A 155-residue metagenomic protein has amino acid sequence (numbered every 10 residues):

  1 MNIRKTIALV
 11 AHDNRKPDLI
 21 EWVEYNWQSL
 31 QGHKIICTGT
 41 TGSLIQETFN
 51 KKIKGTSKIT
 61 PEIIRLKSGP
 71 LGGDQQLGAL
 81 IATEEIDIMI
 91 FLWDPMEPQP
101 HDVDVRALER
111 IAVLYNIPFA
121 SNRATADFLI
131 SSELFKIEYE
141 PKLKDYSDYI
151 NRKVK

Functional and structural regions predicted by a protein language model:
I7, S29-I35, Y115-I117: Short active-site oxyanion
P17-L30: Histidine-anchored nucleotide/phosphate-binding helix
G32-I45: Short internal beta-strands
I36-T38, R65-K67, F91, F119-R123: General beta-strand structural signal in soluble alpha/beta enzymes
T48-Q76: Active-site rim loops that border cofactor/substrate pockets in soluble metabolic enzymes
G69-I111: Mid-chain, well-packed structural core segment of small domains
R123-K155: Short, glycine-/small-residue-rich phosphate/pyrophosphate-handling segment
